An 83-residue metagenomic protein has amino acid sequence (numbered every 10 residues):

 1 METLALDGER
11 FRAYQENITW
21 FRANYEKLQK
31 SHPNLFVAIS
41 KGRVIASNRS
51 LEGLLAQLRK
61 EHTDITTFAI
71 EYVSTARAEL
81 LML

Functional and structural regions predicted by a protein language model:
M1-I18, A23: Short, compositionally biased leader-like segments
N17, N24, S50-L54: Amphipathic alpha-helical interface surfaces
F21-K41: Short aromatic-glycine-(Arg/Gly/Cys) micro-motifs in beta-strand/loop hairpins
F36, T66-F68: Residue-level recognition of the N-termini of beta-strands and the immediately preceding loop/turn
G42-R49: A short, exposed loop/beta-hairpin motif centered on an aromatic-Gly-Thr core
R49-D64: A short, charged, amphipathic alpha-helix used as a generic interaction element across diverse proteins
I70-L83: Short, mixed-charge low-complexity intrinsically disordered segments
